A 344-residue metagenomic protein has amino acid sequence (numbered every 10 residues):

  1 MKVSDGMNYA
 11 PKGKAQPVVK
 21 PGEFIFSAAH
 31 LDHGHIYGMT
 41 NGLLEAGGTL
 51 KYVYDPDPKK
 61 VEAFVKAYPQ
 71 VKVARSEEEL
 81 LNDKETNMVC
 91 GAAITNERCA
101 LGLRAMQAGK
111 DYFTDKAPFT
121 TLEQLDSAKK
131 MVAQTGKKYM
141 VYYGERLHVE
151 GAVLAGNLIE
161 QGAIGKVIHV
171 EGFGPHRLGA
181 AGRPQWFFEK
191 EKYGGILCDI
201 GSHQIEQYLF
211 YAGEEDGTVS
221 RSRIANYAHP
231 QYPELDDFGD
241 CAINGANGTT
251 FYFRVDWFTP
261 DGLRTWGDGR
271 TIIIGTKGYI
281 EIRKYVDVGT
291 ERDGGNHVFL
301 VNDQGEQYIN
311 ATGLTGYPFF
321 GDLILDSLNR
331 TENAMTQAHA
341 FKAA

Functional and structural regions predicted by a protein language model:
M1-Y68: N-terminal Rossmann-like dinucleotide-binding module
S4-K12, E206-G289, F319-T331: Contiguous beta-strand/loop segments that form the cofactor/metal-binding neighborhood of enzyme cores
Y68-M131: Beta-loop-alpha module in the N-terminal Rossmann-like domain of NAD(P)-dependent dehydrogenases, especially those
N96, F119-A181: A contiguous active-site-proximal alpha/beta segment in oxidoreductase catalytic domains
Y142-E150, G179-G217, P233-F238, H339-A340: Mid-domain beta-loop-alpha active-site segment that forms a flexible, acidic cofactor/metal-binding surface
Y143-L147, Q161-G182, I196-Q204, G217-A228 (+1 more regions): NAD(P)-dependent dehydrogenases' Rossmann-like dinucleotide-binding region
K284, G289-A344: C-terminal helical cap and adjacent loop that interface with cofactors, partners, or active-site loops
